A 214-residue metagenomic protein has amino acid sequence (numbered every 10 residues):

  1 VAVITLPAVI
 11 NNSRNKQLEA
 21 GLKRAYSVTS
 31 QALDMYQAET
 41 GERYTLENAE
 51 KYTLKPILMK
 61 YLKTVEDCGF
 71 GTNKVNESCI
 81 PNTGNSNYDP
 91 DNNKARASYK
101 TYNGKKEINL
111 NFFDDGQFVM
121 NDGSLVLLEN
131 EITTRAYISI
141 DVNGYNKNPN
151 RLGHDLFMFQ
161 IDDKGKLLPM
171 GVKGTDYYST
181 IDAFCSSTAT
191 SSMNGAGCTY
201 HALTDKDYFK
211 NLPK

Functional and structural regions predicted by a protein language model:
V1-M35: Amphipathic alpha-helical segments typified by the pilin-like N-terminal helix that continues immediately C-terminal
S30-A49, K63-D67: Alpha-helix exit/C-cap motif
K51-K214: Intrinsically disordered, low-complexity regions enriched in Pro/Ser/Thr/Gly and acidic residues
